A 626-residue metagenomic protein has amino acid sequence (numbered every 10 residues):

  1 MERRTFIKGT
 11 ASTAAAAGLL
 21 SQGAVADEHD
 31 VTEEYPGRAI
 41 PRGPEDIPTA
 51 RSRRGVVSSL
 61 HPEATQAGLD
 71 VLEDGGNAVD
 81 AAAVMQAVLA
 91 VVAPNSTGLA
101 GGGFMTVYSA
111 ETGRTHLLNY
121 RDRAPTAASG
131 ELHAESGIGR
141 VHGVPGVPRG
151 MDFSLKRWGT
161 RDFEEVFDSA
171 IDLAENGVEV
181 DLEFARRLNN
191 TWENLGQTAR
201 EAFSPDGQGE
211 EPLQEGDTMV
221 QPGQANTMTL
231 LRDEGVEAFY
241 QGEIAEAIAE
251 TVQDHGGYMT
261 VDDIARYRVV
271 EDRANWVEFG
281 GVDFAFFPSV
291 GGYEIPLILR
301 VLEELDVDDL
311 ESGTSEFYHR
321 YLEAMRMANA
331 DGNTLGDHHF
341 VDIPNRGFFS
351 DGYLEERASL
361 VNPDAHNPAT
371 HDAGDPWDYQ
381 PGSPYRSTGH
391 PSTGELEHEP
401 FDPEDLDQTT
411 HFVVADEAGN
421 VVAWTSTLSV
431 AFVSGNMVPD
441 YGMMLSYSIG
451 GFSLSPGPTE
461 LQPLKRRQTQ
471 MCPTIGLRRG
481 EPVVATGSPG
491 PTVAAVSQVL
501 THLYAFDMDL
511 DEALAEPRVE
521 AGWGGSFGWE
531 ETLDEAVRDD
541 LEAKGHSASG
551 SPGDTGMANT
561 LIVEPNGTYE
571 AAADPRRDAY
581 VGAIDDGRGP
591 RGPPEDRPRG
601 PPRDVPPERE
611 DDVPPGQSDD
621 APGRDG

Functional and structural regions predicted by a protein language model:
M1-A14: N-terminal secretory signal peptides and thylakoid transit peptides that target proteins across membranes
E28-Q66, D70, A78-G235, F239-Q241 (+1 more regions): Noncatalytic scaffold domains of N-terminal-nucleophile
Y35, V307-T427, Y441, P552: Internal maturation/activation junctions in enzymes
V91-Y108, R114-H116, Y258-T260, D405 (+4 more regions): Active-site rim segments in enzyme catalytic domains, especially the processed small/beta chain of N-terminal
Y258-F279, A358, P363-P403, Y441-M471 (+1 more regions): Active-site Gly/Thr loop motif
K465, A505-G553: Extended C-terminal subregions enriched in glycine
R591-G626: Mature extracytoplasmic/periplasmic regions of secreted or cell-envelope proteins, especially long low-complexity
